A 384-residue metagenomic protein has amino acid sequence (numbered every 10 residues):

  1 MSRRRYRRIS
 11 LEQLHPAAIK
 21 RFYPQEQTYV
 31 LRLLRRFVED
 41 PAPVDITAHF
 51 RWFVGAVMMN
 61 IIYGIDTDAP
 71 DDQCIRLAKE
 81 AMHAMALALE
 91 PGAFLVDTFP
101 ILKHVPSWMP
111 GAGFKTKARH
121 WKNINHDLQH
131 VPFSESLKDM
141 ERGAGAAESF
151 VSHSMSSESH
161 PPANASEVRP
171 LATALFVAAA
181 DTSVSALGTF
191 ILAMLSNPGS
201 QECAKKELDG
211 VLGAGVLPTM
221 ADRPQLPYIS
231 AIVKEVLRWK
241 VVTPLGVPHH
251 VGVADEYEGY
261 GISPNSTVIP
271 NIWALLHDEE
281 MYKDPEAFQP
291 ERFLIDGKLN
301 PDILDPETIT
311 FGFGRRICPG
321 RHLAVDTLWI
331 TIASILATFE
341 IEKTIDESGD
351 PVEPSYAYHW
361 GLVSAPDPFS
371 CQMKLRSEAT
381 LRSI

Functional and structural regions predicted by a protein language model:
P16-R21, E141-G143, T219-P227, C318-H322: Conserved, non-catalytic sequence blocks in retroelement Pol enzymes and Pol-derived host proteins
K20-L187, C203: Cytochrome P450 heme-thiolate monooxygenase catalytic core
D127, V216-G259, E279: Conserved cytochrome P450 K-helix E-x-x-R motif and the immediately C-terminal K′/meander segment
T173, A221, E258, I295-T331 (+1 more regions): Cytochrome P450 heme-thiolate "Cys pocket" and heme-binding signature region
T182-L195, T331: Short, small-residue alpha-helix embedded
P198-S200, R321-L362, P366, T380: Cytochrome P450 heme-binding "Cys pocket" and the immediately downstream C-terminal segment
A204, V236, I262-N265, F288 (+4 more regions): Hydrophobic, well-ordered secondary-structure elements that form the walls of internal hydrophobic environments
E256, P270-L299: Conserved cytochrome P450 K-helix/beta-meander segment immediately N-terminal to the heme-binding cysteine loop
